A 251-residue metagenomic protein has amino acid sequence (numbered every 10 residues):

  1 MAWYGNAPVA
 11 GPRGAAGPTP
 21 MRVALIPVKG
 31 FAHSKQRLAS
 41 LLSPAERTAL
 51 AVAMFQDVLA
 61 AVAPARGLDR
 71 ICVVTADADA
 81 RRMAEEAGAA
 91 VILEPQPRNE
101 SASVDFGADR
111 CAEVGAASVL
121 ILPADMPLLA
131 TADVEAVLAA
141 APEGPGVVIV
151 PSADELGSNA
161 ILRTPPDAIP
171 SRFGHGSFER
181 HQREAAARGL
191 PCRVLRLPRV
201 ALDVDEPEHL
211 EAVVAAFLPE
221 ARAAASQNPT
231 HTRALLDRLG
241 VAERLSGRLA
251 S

Functional and structural regions predicted by a protein language model:
A2-W3, R13, G17-L38: N-terminal nucleotide-binding beta1-loop-alpha1 segment
G11, R183-S251: Conserved alpha/beta core of the MobA/IspD/sugar-nucleotide pyrophosphorylase nucleotidyltransferase superfamily
A51-G67: A short, N-terminal amphipathic alpha-helix
L68-A90: Acidic donor-binding segment of Leloir-type glycosyltransferases
M83-S118: Short phosphate-binding loop-to-helix
A117-D125: Short beta-strand-to-loop acidic/aromatic patch adjacent to the donor-nucleotide binding site
L129-D154: Conserved donor-nucleotide/metal-binding helix-loop-beta segment in metal-dependent transferases, i.e., the alpha-helix
T164-A185: Short, glycine-/small-residue-rich phosphate/pyrophosphate-handling segment
